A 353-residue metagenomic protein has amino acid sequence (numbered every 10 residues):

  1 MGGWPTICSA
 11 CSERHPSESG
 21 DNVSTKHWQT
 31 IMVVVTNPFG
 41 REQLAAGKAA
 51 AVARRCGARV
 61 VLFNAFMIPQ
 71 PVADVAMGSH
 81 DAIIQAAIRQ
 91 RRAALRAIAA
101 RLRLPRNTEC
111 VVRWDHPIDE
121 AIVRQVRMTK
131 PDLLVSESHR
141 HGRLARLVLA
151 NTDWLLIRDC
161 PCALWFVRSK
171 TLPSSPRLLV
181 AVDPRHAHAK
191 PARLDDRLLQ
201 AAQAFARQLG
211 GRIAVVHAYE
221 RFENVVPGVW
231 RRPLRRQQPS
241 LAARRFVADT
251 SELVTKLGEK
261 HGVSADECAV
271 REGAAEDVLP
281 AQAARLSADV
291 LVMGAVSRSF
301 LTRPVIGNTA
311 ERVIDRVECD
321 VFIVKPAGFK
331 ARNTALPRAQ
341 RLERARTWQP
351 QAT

Functional and structural regions predicted by a protein language model:
I7-H27, R41, K48-A51, A100-S136 (+4 more regions): Structural beta-alpha unit
C8-C11, G20-V23, T152-T171: Extended, non-globular alpha-helical segments
G20-H80, R177-R236, K256, R316-V317 (+2 more regions): Small/aliphatic-rich secondary-structure junction motif
V61-F63, E109-R113, W165, A214-V216 (+2 more regions): General small-molecule cofactor/ligand-binding pocket signal
H80-A93, A187, R236-D249: A short acidic, glycine-rich active-site loop that binds or catalyzes chemistry on phosphate/adenosine moieties
V135-S138, A163-S169, V321-K325: Short beta-strand elements of ligand-binding domains
S136-L155, V290-R316, K330: Glycine-rich, Arg-bearing micro-motifs that act as flexible, cationic patches
